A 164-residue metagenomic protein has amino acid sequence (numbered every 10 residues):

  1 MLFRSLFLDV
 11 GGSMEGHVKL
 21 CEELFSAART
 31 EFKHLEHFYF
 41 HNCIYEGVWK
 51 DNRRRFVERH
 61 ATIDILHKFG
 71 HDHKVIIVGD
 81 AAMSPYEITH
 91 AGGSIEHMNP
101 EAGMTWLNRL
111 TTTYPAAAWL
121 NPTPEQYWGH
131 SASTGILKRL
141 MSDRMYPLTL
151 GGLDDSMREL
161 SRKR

Functional and structural regions predicted by a protein language model:
S5-D9: Short hydrophobic beta-strand that contains or immediately precedes a catalytic carboxylate
V10-K19, A82-P85: Short acidic, Gly/Ser-rich segments with clustered Asp/Glu that frequently serve as metal-coordination loops in enzyme
H17, C21-F25, G103: Short, highly selective alpha-helical patches that border small-molecule cofactor pockets in redox/cofactor-processing
F25-H34: Short helix-loop-beta junction
E36-I76, A82-I88: Von Willebrand factor
H71, A81, P85-R164: Von Willebrand factor type A / integrin I
